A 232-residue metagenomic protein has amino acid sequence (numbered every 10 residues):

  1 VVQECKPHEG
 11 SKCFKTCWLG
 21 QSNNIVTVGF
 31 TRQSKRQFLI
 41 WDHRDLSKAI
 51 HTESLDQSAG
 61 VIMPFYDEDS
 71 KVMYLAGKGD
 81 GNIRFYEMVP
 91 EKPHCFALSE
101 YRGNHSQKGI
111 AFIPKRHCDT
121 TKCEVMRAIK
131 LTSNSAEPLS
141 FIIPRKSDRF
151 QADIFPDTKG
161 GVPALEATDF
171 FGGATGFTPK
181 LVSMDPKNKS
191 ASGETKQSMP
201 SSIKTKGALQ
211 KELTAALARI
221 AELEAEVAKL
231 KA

Functional and structural regions predicted by a protein language model:
V1-H94, Y101-H105, P114-H117: WD40 beta-propeller repeat blades
I62, G79-N82, M88-K229: Terminal intrinsically disordered, low-complexity extensions flanking WD-repeat/beta-propeller proteins
